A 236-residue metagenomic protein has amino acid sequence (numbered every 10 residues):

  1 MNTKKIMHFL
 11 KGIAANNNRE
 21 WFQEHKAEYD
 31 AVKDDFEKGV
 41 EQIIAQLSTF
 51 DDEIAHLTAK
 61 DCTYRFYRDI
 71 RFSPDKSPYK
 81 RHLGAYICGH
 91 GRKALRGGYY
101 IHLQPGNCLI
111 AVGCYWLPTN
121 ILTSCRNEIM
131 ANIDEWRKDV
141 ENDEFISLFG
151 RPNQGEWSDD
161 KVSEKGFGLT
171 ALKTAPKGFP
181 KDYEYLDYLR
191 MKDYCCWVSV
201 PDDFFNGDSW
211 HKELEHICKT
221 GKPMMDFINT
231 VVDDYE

Functional and structural regions predicted by a protein language model:
M1-M7, D187-R190: Acidic, low-complexity proline/glycine-rich segments
K5, A15-F50, H216-Y235: Contiguous, amphipathic alpha-helical segments that mediate oligomerization or scaffolding in large protein assemblies
V40, I44-G91, N107: Extended, charge-rich alpha-helical segments
R71-I133: Aromatic- and glycine-enriched beta-alpha-beta binding-site module
P105-L172: Compact, glycine/acidic-enriched structural inserts
V162-M191, C196-V200: Acidic/His-leaning functional-site neighborhoods
D182-E184, V198-E236: Extended, charged low-complexity segments that frequently continue into or abut oligomerization scaffolds
